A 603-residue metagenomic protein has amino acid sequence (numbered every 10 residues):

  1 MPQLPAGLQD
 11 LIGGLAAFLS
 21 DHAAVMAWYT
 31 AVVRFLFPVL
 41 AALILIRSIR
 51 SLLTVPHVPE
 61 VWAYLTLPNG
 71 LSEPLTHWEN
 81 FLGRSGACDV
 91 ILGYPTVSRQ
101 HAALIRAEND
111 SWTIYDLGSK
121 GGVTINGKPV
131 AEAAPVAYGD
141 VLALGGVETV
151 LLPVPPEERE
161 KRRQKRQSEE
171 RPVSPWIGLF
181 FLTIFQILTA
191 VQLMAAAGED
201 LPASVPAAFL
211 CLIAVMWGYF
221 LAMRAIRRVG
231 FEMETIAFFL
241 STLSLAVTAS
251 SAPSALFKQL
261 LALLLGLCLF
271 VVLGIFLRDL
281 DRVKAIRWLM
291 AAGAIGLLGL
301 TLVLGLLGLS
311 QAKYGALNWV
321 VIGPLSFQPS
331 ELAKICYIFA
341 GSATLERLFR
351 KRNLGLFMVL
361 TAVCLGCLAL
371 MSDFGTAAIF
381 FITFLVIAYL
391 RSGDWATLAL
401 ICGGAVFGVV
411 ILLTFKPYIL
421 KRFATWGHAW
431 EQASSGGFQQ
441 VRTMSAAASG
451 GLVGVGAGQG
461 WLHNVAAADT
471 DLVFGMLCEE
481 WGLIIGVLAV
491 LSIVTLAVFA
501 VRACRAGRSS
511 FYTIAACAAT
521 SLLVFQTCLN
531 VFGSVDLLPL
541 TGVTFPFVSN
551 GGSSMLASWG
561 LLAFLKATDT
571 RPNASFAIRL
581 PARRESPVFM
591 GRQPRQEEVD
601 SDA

Functional and structural regions predicted by a protein language model:
M1-Y94, E108, P156-K165: Intrinsically disordered, low-complexity acidic Ser/Thr-rich regulatory segments
P38, L210-V215, L264-G266, K334 (+1 more regions): Hydrophobic alpha-helical transmembrane segments
P74-V147: Forkhead-associated
R166-L182: N-terminal membrane topogenic signal
I177-L179, T183-L210, M216-S372, S521 (+4 more regions): Membrane-helix boundary/helix-loop-helix interface segments in multi-pass membrane proteins
G315-W319, G323-S326, A399-A489, R508-A515: Hydrophobic, glycine- and aromatic-enriched re-entrant/interface helices and adjoining loop segments
K351-L370, F374-T414: Hydrophobic alpha-helical segments of polytopic membrane proteins
I484-F525: Hydrophobic transmembrane alpha-helices and their immediate junctions
